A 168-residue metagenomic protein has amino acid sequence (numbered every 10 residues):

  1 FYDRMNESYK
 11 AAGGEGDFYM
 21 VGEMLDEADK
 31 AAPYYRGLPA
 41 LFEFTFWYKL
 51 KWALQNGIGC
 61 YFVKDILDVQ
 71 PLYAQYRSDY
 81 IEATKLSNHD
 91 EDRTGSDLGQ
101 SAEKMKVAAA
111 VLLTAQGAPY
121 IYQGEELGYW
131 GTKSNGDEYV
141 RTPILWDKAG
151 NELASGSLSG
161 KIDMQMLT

Functional and structural regions predicted by a protein language model:
F1-S78, E82, Q100-A102, A110-T114 (+1 more regions): Active-site-proximal helices and loops of the catalytic beta/alpha 8
M20, Y120-I121: Hydrophobic/aromatic residues located in beta-strands of well-ordered beta-sheets within soluble catalytic
R93-D97: Surface-exposed cleft-lining segments at the edges of enzyme active sites
M105: Aromatic/hydrophobic pocket-lining residues that form the small-molecule binding cavity in soluble enzyme cores
Q116-A118: Short glycine-/polar-rich loops that comprise or flank the Walker A/P-loop and associated switch/sensor motifs
G124: Active-site neighborhood of phospho(di)ester-bond hydrolases with catalytic His/Asp-centered motifs
